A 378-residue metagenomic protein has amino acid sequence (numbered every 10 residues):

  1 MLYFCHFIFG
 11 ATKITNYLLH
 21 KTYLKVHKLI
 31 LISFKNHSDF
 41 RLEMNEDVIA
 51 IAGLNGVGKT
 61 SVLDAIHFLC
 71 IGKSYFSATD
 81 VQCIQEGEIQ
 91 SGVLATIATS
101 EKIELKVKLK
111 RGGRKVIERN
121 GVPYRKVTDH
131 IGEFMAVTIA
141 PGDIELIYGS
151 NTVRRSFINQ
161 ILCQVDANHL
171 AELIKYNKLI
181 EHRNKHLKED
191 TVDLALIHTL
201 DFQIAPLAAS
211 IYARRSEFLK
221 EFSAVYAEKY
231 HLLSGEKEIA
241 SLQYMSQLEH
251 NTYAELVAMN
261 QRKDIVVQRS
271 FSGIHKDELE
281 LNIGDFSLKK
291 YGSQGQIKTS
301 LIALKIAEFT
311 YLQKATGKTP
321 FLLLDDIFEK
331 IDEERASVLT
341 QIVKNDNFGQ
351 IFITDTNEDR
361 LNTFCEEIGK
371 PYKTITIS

Functional and structural regions predicted by a protein language model:
L2-A11, N16-L54, F68, A195-P206 (+6 more regions): Conserved NTPase motor "head" modules and their coupling/switch loops across ABC/AAA+ ATPases, GTPases, and GHKL ATPases
K59: Conserved lysine of the Walker
C70-V153, L162-V165, H169, S223 (+2 more regions): Nucleotide-state sensing region of NTPase/ATPase domains
N159, C163-D166, L170-L173, N177 (+2 more regions): Short amphipathic alpha-helical segments with heptad-repeat character
H169-A205, I239: Extended, charged coiled-coil "arm/hinge" scaffolds of SMC/Rad50-like chromosome-maintenance ATPases and other large
D325-I327: Walker B catalytic acidic pair
T354-T356: H-loop (His-switch) motif in ABC-type P-loop NTPases
